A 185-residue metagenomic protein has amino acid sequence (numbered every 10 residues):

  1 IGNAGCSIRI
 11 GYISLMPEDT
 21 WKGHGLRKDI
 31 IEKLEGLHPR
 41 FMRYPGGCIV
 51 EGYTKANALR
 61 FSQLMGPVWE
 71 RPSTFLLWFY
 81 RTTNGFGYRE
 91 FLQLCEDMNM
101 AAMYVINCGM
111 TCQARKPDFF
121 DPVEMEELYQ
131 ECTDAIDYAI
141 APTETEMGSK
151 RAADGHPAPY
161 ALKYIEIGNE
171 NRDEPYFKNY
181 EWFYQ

Functional and structural regions predicted by a protein language model:
I1-Q185: Non-catalytic accessory regions flanking glycosidase/transglycosidase catalytic cores in CAZymes
